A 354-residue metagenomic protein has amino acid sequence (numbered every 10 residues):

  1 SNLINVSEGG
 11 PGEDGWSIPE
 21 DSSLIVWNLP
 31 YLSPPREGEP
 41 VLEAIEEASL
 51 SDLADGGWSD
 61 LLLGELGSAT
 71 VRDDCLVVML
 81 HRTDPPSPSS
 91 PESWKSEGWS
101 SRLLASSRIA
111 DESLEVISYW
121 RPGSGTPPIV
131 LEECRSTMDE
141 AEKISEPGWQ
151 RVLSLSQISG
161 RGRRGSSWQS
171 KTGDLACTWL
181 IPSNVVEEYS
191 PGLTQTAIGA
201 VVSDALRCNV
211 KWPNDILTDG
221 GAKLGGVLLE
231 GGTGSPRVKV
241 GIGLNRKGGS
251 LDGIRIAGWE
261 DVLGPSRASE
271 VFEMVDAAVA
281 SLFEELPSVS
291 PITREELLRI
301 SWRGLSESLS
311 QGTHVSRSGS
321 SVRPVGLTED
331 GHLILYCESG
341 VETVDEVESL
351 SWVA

Functional and structural regions predicted by a protein language model:
S1-P19, L24: S-adenosyl-L-methionine
V6-G10, A105, E132, V210-W212: Short loop/edge segments at beta-strand edges and connector loops that shape dinucleotide/nucleotide cofactor-binding
W16-E20, V71-R72, S145-P147: Glycine-rich phosphate-binding loop signature in dinucleotide/nucleotide-binding domains
L29-L61: Mobile active-site "lid"/loop adjacent to the S-adenosyl-L-methionine
Y31-L32, R82-P86: Short "lid" loop at the C-terminus of a central beta-strand within the Rossmann-like core of SAM-dependent
S59-D74, M79-T83, N184-V210, D219-A354: Long, positively charged amphipathic alpha-helical accessory segments at protein N-termini or as interdomain linkers
G67-V71, V78, S89-L104: A SAM-dependent methyltransferase catalytic signature shared across enzymes that methylate proteins
K95-T196: N-terminal lobe of the biotin/lipoate ligase/transferase fold
